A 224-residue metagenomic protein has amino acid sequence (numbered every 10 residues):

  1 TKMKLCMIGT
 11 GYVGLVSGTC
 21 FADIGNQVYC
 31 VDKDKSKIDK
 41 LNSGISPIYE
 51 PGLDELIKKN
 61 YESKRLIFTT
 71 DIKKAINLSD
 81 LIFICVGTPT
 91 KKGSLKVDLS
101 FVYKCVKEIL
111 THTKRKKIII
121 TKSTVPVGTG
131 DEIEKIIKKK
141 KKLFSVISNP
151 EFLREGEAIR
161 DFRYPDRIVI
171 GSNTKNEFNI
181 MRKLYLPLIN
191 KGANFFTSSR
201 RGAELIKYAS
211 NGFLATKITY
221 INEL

Functional and structural regions predicted by a protein language model:
K2-I45: NAD(P)+-binding Rossmann beta1-loop-alpha1 motif at the extreme N-terminus of oxidoreductases
G52-D80, T90-K91, L110: A structured beta-alpha segment of the ubiquitous adenosine-cofactor-binding alpha/beta core
N77-L78, R115, P165: Alpha-helix C-terminal capping/helix-to-coil transition sites in glycosyltransferase folds
I84-V86, S123, S172-N173: Glycine-rich, N-terminal phosphate-binding loop of Rossmann-like dinucleotide-binding domains
P89-E155: Rossmann-like NAD(P)(H) cofactor-binding subdomain of soluble oxidoreductases
K135-N149, R154, A158-E223: Internal alpha-helical scaffold of NAD(P)-dependent oxidoreductase catalytic cores
